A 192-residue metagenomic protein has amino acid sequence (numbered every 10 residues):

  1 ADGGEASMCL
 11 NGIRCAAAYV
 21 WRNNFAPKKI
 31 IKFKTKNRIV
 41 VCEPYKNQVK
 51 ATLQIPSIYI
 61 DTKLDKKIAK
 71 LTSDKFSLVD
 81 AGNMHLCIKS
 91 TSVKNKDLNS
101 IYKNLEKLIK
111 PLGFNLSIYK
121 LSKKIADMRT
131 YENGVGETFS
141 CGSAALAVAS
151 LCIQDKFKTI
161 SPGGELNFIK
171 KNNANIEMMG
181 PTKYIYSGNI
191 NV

Functional and structural regions predicted by a protein language model:
A1-M8, I13-S140, A147-V192: Active-site proximal loop and beta-alpha junction motif in alpha/beta enzyme cores
